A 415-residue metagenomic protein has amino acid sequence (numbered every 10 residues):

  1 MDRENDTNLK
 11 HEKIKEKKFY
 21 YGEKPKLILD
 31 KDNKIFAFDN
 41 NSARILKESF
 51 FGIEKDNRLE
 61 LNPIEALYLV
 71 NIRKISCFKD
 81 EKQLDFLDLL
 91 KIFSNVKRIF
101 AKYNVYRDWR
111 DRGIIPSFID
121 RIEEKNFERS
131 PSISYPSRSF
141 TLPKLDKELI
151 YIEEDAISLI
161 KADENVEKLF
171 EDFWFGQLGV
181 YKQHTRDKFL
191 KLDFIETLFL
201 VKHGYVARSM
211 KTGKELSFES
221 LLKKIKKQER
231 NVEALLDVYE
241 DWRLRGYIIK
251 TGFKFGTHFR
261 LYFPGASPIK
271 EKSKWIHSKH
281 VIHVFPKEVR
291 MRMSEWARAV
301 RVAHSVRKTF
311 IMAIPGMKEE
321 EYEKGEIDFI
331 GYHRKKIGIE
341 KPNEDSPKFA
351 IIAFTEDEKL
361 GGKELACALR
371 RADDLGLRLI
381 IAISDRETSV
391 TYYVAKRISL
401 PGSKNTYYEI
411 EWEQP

Functional and structural regions predicted by a protein language model:
M1-P415: Long Lys/Arg-rich low-complexity intrinsically disordered regions in nucleic-acid-associated proteins
